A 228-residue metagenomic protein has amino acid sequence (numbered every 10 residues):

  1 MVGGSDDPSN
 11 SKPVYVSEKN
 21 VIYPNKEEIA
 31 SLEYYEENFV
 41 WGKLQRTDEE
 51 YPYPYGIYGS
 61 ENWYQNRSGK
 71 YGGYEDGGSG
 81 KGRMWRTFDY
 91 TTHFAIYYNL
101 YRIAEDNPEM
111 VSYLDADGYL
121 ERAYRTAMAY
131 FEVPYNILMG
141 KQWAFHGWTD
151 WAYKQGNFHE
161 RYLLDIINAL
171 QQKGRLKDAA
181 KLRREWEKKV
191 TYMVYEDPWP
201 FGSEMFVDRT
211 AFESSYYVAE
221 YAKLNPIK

Functional and structural regions predicted by a protein language model:
M1-K228: Catalytic cores of extracellular degradative/oxidative enzymes
